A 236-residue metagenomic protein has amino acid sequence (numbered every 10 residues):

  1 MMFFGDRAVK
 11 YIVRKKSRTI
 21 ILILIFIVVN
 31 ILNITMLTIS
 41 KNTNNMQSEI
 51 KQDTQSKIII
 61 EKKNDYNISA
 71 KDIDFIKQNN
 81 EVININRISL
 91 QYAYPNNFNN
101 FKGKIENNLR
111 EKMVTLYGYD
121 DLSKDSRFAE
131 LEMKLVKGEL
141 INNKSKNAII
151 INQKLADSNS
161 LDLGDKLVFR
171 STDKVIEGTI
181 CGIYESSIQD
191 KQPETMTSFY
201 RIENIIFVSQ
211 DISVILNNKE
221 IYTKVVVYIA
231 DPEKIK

Functional and structural regions predicted by a protein language model:
M1-I34: N-terminal Sec/SRP start-transfer signal
F3-F4, T38, V175, K224: Charged, alpha-helix-enriched surfaces in structured cytosolic catalytic cores of large nucleotide-utilizing machines
R18-I20, V28-S56: Alpha-helical transmembrane segments
F26, L90-Q91: Conserved beta-strand edge residues that scaffold enzyme active sites
E49-I58, N64-N84, Q91-K236: Basic-flanked hydrophobic alpha-helices used for secretion and membrane insertion
